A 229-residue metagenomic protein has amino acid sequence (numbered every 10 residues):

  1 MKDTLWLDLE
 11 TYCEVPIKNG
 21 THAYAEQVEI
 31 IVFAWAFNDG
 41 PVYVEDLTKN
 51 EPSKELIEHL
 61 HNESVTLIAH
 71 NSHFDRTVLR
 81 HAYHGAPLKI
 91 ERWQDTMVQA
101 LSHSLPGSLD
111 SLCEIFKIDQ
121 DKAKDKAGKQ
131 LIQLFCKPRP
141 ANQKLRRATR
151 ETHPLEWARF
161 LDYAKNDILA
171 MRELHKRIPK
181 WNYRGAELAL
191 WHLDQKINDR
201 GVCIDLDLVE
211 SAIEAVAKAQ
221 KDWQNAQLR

Functional and structural regions predicted by a protein language model:
M1-A36: Gly/Thr-rich phosphate-binding beta-strand-loop-beta motif of the actin/hexokinase/Hsp70
M1-E10, V15, Q130-R229: Conserved "right-hand" nucleotidyltransferase catalytic core of DNA-directed polymerases
P16-K18, T77-A82, D199: A short acidic (Asp/Glu
I30-I31, W35, D39-P179, W191: Active-site-proximal helix-loop-helix substrate-binding element of RNase H-like nuclease domains
